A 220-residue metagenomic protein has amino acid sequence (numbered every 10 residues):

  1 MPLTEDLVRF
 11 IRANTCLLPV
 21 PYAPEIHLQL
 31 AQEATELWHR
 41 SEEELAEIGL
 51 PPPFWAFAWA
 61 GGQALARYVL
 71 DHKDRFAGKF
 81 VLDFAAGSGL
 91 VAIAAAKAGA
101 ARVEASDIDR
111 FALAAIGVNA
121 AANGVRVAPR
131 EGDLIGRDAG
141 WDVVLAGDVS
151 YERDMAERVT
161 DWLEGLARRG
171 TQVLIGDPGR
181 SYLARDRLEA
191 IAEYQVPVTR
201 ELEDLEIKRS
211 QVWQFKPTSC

Functional and structural regions predicted by a protein language model:
M1-C220: S-adenosylmethionine-dependent methyltransferases
